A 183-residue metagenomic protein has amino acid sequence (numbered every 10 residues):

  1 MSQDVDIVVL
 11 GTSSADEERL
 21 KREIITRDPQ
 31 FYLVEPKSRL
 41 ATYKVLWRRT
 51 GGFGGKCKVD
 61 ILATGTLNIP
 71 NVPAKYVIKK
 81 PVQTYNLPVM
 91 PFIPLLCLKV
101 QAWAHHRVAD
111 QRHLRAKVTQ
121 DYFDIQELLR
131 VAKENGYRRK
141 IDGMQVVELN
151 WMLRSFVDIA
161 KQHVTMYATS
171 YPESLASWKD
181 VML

Functional and structural regions predicted by a protein language model:
M1-L183: Compositionally biased terminal segments of proteins
